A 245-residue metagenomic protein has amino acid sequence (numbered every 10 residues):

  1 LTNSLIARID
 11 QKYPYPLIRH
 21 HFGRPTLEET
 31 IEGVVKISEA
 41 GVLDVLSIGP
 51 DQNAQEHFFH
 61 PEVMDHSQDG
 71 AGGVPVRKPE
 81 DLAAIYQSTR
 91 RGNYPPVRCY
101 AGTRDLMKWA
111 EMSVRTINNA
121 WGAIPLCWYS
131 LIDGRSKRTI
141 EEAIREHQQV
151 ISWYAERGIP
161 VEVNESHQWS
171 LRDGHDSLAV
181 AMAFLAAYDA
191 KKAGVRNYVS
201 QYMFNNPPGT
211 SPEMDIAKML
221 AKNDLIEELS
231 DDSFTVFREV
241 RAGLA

Functional and structural regions predicted by a protein language model:
L1-A187, K191-N205: Catalytic alpha/beta active-site cores
G209, E213-S230, T235-A245: Active-site capping/gating regions of soluble enzymes
